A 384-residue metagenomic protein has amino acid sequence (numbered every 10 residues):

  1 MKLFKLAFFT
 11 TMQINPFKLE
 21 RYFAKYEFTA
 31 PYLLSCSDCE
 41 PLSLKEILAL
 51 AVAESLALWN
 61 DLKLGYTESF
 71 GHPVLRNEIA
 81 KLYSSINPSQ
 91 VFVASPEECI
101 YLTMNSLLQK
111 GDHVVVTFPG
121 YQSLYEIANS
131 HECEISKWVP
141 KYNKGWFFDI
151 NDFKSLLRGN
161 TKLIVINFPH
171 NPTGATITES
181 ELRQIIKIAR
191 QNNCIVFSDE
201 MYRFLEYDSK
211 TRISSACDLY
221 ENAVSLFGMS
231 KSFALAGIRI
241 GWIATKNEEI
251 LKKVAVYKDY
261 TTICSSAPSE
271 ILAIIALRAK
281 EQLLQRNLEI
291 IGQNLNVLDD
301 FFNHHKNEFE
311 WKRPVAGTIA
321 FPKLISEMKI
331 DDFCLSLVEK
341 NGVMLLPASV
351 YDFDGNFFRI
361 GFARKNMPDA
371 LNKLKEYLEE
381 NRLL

Functional and structural regions predicted by a protein language model:
T10, S85, K154-S155, E327 (+2 more regions): PLP-dependent enzyme catalytic core of the Aspartate aminotransferase-like
Q13-E98, L102, N381-L384: N-terminal small-domain helix-loop-helix segment of the aminotransferase-like
K81, S106-I166, K187: PLP-dependent aminotransferase-like
H131, Q191-N192, H305, N341 (+1 more regions): Helix C-cap/helix->beta junction micro-motif
Y142-T211: Active-site phosphate-binding strand-loop segment of PLP-dependent enzymes
D218-K252, S265: Active-site PLP attachment segment
V254-K258, A276-D299: Structural signature of PLP-dependent enzymes
I274, I290-D299, W311-L324: Conserved glycine-rich beta-strand-loop-beta hairpin in the small C-terminal domain of fold type I
